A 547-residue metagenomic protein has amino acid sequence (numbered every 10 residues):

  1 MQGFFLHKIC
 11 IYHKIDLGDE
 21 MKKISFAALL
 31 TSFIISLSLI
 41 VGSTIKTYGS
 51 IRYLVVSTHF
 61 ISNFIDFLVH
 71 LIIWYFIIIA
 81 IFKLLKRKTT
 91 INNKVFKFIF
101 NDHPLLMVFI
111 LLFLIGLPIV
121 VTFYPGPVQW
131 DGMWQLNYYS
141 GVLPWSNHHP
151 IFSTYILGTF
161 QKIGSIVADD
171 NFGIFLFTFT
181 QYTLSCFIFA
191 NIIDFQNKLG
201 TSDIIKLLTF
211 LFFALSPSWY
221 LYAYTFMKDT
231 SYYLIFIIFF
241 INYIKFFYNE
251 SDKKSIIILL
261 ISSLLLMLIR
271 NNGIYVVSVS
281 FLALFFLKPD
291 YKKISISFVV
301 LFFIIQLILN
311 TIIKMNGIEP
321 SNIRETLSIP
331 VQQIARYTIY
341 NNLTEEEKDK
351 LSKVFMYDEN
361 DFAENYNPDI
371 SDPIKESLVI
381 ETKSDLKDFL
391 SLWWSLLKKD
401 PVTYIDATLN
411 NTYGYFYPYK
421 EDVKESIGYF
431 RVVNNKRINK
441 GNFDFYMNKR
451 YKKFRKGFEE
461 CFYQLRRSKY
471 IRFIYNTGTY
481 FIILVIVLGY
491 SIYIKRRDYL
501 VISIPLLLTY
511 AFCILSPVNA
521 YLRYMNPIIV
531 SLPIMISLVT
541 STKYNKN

Functional and structural regions predicted by a protein language model:
M1-Q2, L6-S36, T58-G116, D203 (+1 more regions): Start-transfer (signal-anchor) and selected internal transmembrane alpha helices of multi-pass inner/ER membrane
F76, L176-G200, I238: Transmembrane-helix motifs of polytopic, lipid-linked glycan transferases
F76, S140, Y232-N249, S263 (+2 more regions): Specific aromatic-rich, kink-prone transmembrane helix
F123-Q135, P144-F160, A168-F172, P527: Extracytoplasmic catalytic/substrate-binding loops of multi-pass membrane glycan-assembly enzymes
F172-L176, N410-I502: Membrane-interface anchor segments at the N-terminal boundary of transmembrane helices in multi-pass membrane enzymes
L221-S231, I269: Short acidic/glycine- and proline-prone juxtamembrane loop motifs at membrane-interface regions of multi-pass membrane
S255-R270, F281-L282, V300-Q306: Membrane-interface alpha helices of multi-pass inner-membrane proteins
I318-R450: Membrane-proximal stem/loop segments at transmembrane-domain junctions that anchor or position
